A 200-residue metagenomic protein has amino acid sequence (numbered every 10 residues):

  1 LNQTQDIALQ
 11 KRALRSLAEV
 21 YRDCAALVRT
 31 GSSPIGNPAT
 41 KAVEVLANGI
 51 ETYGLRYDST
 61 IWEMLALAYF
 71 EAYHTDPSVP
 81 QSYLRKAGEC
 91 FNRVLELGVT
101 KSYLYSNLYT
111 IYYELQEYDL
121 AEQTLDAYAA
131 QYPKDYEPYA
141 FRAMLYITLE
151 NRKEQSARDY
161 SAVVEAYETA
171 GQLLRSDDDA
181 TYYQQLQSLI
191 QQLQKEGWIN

Functional and structural regions predicted by a protein language model:
Q3-T4, G49, R93-V94, A127-Y128 (+1 more regions): Canonical positions in the second alpha-helix
Q5-A8, G54-R56, V99, P133 (+1 more regions): Short coil turns that delineate tetratricopeptide repeat
R12, E19, D58-T60, L67 (+3 more regions): Start-of-helix register in tetratricopeptide repeats
E19, A26, L67, H74 (+4 more regions): Residue-level recognition of tetratricopeptide repeat
T148, R152-N200: Terminal, low-structured helical/coil segments at or just beyond the last alpha-helical repeat
